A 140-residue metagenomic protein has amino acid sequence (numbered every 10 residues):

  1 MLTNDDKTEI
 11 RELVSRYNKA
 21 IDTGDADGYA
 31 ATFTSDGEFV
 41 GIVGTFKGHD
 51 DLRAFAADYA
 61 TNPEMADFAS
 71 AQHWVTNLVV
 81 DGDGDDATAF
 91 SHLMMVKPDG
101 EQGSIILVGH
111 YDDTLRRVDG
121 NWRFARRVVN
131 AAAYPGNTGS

Functional and structural regions predicted by a protein language model:
M1-T32: Short, low-complexity N-terminal intrinsically disordered segments enriched in polar/charged residues
D5-V14, R53, F90-H92, S140: Binding-site signature for planar aromatic cofactors or substrates
K19, P63-F68, G100-E101: Short helix-to-loop capping/linker segments positioned immediately adjacent to catalytic or ligand/cofactor-binding
A26-L93: A solvent-exposed, acidic/Ser-Thr-rich amphipathic alpha-helical stretch
H73-V75, I106-Y111: Short, surface-exposed coil-to-beta transition loops
T88, V108-T138: Short beta-strand edge/turn micro-motifs at domain boundaries
L93-D99, R117, A131: Beta-strand elements of well-folded, non-transmembrane domains
D99-S104, Y134-S140: A short, polar/proline- and glycine-enriched secondary-structure boundary/capping micro-motif
